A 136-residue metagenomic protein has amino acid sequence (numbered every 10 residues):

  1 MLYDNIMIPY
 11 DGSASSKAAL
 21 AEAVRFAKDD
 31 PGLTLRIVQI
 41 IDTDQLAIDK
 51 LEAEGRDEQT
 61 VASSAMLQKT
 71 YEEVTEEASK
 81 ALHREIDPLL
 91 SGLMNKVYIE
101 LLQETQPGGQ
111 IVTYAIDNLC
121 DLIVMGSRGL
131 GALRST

Functional and structural regions predicted by a protein language model:
M1, D42, K80, R84-I123: Structural beta-alpha unit
M1-A65, S91: Small/aliphatic-rich secondary-structure junction motif
S13, Q103-P107, L130: Short beta->alpha connector loops
A18, Q110, A132: Phosphate- and divalent-cation-binding pockets in alpha/beta enzyme and binding domains that engage nucleotide-derived
I48-K50, V112, R134-T136: Short, conserved acidic/polar surface loops in the N-terminal third of protein domains
D49-A53, E73-K80, G109: Short acidic/polar alpha-helix capping motifs at helix-coil junctions
E58-K80: A short acidic, glycine-rich active-site loop that binds or catalyzes chemistry on phosphate/adenosine moieties
L122-T136: Glycine-rich, Arg-bearing micro-motifs that act as flexible, cationic patches
